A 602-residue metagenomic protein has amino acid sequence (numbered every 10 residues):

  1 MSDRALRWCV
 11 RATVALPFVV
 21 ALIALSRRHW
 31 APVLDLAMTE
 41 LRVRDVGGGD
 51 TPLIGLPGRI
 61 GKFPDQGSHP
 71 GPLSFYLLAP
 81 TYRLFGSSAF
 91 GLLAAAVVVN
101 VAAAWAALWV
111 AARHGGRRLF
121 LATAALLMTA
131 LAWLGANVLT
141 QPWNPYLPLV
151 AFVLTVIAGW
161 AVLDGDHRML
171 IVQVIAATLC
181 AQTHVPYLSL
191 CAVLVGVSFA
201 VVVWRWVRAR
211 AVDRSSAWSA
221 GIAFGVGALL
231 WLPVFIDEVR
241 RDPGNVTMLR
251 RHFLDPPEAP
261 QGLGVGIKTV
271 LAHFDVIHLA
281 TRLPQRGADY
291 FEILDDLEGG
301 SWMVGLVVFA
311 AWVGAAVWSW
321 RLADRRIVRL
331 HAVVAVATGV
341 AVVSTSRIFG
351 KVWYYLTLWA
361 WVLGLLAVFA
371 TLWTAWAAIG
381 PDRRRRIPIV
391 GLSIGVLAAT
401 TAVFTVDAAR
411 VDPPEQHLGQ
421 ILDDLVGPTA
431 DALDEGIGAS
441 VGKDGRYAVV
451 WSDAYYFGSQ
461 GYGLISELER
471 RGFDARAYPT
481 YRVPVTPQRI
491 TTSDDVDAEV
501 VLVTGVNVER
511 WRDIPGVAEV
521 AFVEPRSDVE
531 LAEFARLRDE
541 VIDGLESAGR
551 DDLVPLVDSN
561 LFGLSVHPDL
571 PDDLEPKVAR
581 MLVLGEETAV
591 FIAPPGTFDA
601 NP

Functional and structural regions predicted by a protein language model:
M1-A24, V203-V226: Start-transfer (signal-anchor) and selected internal transmembrane alpha helices of multi-pass inner/ER membrane
M38-D65, P72-Y76, P80, A259: Extracytosolic helix-loop segments that constitute the early lumenal/periplasmic catalytic or substrate-binding loops
R42-G49, W206, W218-V307: Transmembrane-lumen/periplasm boundary regions of multi-pass, lipid-linked membrane glycan transferases
P72-Y76, L84-W105, V138-N144, G300-V307: Loop-to-helix entry region of an early transmembrane alpha helix in multi-pass inner-membrane enzymes
A94-G116, L154, V313-V317: Transmembrane-helix motifs of polytopic, lipid-linked glycan transferases
A107-L131: Transmembrane-helix signature of polytopic, membrane-embedded enzymes that assemble or transfer cell-envelope glycans
T155-V172, R205-A209: Membrane-interface transmembrane helices that cradle and orient dolichyl/undecaprenyl
V156-A158, L170-G196, V226-L229: Membrane-interface alpha helices of multi-pass inner-membrane proteins
